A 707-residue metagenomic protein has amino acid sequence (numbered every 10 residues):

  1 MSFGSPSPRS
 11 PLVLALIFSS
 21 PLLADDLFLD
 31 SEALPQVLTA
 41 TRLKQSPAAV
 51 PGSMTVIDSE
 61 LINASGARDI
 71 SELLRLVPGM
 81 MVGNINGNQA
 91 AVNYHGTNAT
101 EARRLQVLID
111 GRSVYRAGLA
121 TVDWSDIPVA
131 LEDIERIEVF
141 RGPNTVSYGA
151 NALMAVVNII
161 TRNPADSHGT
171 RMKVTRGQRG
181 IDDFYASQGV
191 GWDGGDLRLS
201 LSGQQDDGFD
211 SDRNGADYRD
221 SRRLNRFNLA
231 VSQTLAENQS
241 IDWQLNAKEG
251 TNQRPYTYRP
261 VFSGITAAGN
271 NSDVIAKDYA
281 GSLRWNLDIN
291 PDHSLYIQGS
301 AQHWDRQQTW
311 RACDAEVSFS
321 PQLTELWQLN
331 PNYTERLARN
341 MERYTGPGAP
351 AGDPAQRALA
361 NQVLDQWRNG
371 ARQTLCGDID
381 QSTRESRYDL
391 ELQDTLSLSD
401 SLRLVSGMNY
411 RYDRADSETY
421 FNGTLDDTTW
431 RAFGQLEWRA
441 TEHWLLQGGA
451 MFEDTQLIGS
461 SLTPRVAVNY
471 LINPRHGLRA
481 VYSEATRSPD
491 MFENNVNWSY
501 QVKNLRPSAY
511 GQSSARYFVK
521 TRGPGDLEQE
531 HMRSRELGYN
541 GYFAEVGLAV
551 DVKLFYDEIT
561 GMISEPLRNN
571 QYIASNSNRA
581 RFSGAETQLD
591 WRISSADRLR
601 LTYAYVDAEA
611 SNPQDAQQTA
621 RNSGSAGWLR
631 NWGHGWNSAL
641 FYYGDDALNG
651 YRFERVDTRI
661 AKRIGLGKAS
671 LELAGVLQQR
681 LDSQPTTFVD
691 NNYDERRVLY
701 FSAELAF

Functional and structural regions predicted by a protein language model:
L34, T39, L43, S71-S113: Extracytoplasmic beta-strand/coil segments of soluble accessory domains associated with Gram-negative outer-membrane
I70-L73, A90-G96, L105-D110, W124-I127 (+3 more regions): N-terminal periplasmic accessory domains that precede and gate Gram-negative outer-membrane beta-barrel machines
S113-R141: Short acidic/polar hinge/loop motifs at secondary-structure boundaries that mediate gating or recognition
N144, V156, T161-V190, D217-D220 (+1 more regions): Short strand-turn segments of transmembrane beta-barrel domains in outer membranes, especially the first one or two
R176-Q205, N214-P255, N271-I297, S397-L404 (+2 more regions): Transmembrane beta-barrel wall of Gram-negative outer-membrane proteins
G189-G191, Q233-T234, V274, W591 (+2 more regions): Conserved C-terminal beta-signal and adjacent last beta-strands/turns of outer-membrane beta-barrel proteins
Y296-S300, W304-Q308, L471, R479 (+3 more regions): Membrane-embedded beta-barrel scaffold of Gram-negative outer-membrane proteins
D400, L404-V405, R439-E442, G547-I563 (+3 more regions): Gram-negative outer-membrane beta-barrel transporters
